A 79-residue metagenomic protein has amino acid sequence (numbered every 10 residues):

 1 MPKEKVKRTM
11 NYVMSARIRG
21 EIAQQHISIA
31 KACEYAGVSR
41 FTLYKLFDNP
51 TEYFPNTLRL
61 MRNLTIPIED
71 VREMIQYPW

Functional and structural regions predicted by a protein language model:
M1-I27: A short, Lys/Arg-rich alpha-helix, primarily the initiator
I22, C33, M61: The alpha-helix within a helix-turn-helix
I22, F47-D48, I75: DNA major-groove recognition helix of helix-turn-helix
H26-Y44: Short alpha-helical DNA-recognition segment
S28, Y53-N56, P67-D70: Residues that mark the N-terminal boundary/hinge immediately upstream of a DNA-recognition element
Y44-K45, R72: Key DNA-contacting residues within the recognition helix of helix-turn-helix
N49-R62: Short, basic-rich loop-to-helix N-cap that marks the start of a DNA-contacting helix
T65-W79: Short C-terminal boundary/hinge segments that cap the last helix of small helical domains
